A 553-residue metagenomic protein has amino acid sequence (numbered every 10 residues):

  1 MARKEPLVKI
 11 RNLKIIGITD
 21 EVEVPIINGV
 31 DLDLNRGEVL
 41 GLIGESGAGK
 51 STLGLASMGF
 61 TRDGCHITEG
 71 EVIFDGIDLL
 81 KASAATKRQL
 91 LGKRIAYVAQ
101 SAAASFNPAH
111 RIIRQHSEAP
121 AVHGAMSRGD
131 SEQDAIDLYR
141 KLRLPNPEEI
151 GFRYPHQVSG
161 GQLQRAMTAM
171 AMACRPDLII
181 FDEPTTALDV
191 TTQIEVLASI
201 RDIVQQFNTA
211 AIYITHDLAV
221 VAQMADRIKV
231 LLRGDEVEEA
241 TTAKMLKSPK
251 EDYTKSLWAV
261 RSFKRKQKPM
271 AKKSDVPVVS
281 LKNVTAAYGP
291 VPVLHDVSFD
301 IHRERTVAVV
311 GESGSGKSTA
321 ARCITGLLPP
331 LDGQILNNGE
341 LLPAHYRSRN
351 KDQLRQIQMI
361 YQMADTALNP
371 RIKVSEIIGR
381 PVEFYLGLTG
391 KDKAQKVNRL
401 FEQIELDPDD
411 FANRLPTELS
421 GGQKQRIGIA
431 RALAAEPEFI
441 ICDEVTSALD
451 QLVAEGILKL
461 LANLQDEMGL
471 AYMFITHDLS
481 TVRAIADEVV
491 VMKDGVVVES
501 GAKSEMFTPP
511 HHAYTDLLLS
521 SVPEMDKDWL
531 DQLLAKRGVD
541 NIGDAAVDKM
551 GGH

Functional and structural regions predicted by a protein language model:
M58, R62, T325: Helix-to-loop junction immediately C-terminal to a conserved catalytic motif
H66-D78, G333-A344: Conserved ABC transporter NBD signature motif
L79-A96, V122, K244-P249, L341-Q358 (+3 more regions): ABC ATPase NBD coupling module
R153-V158, Q162, L415-L419, Q423: Conserved ABC ATPase signature
R175, E436: Conserved catalytic motifs of ABC-family nucleotide-binding domains
E236-A240, S248, S500-G501: ABC ATPase "signature
